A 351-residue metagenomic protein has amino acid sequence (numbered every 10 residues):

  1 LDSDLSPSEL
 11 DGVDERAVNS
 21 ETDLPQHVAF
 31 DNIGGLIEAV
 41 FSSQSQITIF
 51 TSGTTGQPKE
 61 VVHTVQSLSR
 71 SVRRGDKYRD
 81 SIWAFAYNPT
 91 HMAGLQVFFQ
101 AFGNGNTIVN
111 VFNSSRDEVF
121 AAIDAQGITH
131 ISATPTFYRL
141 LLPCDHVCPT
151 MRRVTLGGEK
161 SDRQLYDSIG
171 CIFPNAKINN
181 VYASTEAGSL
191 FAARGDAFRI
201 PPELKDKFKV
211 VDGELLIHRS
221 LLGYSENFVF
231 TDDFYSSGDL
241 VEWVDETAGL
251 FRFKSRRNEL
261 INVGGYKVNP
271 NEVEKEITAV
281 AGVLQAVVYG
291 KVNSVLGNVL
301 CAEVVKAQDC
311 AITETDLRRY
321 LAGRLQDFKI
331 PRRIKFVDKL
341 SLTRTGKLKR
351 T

Functional and structural regions predicted by a protein language model:
L1-L10, E21-T22, N106-Q126, P135 (+1 more regions): ATP-dependent adenylate-forming carboxylate-activation enzymes
H27-F50, Y78-W83: Conserved pre-ATP/AMP-binding loop-to-beta segment of ANL
S45-R73: Conserved AMP-binding A3 loop
S69-I82, T90-H130: Conserved AMP-binding/adenylation subdomain of ANL enzymes
H130, L142-F198, K207: Gly/Ser/Thr-rich phosphate-binding loop
K209-E242, A248, Y266-V268: Conserved ATP/PPi-binding loop(s) of AMP-dependent carboxylate-activating enzymes
G238-K329, K339: AMP-binding/adenylate-forming catalytic core of the ANL superfamily
L325-Q326, P331, V337-T351: Flexible lysine-rich "adenylation lid" loop at the C-terminal edge of ANL adenylation domains
